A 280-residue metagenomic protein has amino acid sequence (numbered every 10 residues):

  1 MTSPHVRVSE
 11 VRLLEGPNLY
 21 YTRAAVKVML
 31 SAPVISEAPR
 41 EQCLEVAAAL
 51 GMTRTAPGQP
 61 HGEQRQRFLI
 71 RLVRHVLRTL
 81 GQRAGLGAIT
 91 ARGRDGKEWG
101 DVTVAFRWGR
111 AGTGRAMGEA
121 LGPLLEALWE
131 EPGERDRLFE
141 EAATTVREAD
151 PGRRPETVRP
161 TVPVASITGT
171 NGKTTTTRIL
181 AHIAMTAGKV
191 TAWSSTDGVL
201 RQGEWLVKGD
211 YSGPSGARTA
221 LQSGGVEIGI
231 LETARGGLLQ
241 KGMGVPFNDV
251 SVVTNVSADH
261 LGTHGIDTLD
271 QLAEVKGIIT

Functional and structural regions predicted by a protein language model:
M1-R154: N-terminal leader/targeting and accessory segments in enzymes
G109, T113, E156-R159, T168 (+4 more regions): Catalytic cores of large soluble enzymes that bind and process phosphate-bearing ligands
E130-R147, G188-S212: Short N-terminal secondary-structure initiator segments
G152-R201, W205: Walker A (P-loop) phosphate-binding motif
K208, S212-T280: Flexible active-site lid/hinge loop adjacent to a nucleotide/diphosphate and Mg2+-phosphate binding pocket
